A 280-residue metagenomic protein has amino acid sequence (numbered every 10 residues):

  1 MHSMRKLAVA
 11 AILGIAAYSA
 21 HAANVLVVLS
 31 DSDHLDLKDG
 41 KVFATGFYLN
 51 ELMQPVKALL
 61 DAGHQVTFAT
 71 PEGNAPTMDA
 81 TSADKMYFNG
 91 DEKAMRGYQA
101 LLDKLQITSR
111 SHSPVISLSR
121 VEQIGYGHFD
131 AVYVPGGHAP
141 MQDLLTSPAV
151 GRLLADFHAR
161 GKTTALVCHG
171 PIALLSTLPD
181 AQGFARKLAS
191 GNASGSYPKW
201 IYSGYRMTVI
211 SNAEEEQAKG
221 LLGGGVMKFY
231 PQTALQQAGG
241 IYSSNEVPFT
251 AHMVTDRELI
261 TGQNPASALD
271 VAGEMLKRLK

Functional and structural regions predicted by a protein language model:
M1-A8: Bacterial N-terminal signal peptides that target proteins for export
A8-V9, K277: Intrinsically disordered, low-complexity segments enriched in glycine/proline and serine/threonine
L13-G14: Short, linear, compositionally biased motifs with a strong N-terminal bias
A17-A20: N-terminal signal peptide c-region/cleavage motif recognized by signal peptidases
A23-R160, A173-K280: Extended, subdomain-level signal for the structured scaffold at the beginning of enzyme domains
T163-T164: Glycine- and acidic-residue-rich phosphate-binding/metal-coordinating active-site segment common to enzymes that handle
V167-P171: Short, thiol/selenol-centered motifs that function as redox-active sites or metal-ligating centers
